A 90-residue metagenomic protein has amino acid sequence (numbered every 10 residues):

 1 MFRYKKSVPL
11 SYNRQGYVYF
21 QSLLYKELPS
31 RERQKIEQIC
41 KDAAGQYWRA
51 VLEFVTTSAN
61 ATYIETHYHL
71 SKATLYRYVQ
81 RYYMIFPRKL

Functional and structural regions predicted by a protein language model:
M1-D42, T62, T74, R88-L90: N-terminal interaction/assembly modules
D42-A59: Short amphipathic alpha helix immediately N-terminal
T57-A73: Helix-turn-helix DNA-binding module
S71, L75-K89: DNA major-groove recognition helices of helix-turn-helix
